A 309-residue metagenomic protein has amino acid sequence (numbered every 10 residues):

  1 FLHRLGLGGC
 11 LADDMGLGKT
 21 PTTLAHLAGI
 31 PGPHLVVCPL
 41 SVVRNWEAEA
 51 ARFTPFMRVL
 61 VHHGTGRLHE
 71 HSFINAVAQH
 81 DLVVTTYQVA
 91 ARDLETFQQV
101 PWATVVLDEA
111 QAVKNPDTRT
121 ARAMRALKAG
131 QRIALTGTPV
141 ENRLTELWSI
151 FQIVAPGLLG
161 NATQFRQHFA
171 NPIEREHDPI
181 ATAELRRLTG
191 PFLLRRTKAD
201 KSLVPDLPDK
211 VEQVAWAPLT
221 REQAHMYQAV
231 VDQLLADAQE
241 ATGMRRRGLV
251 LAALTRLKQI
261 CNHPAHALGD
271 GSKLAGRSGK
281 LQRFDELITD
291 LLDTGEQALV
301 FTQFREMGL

Functional and structural regions predicted by a protein language model:
F1-H177, E184-L309: ASCE P-loop NTPase motor core, strongest for the SF2 helicase catalytic module
